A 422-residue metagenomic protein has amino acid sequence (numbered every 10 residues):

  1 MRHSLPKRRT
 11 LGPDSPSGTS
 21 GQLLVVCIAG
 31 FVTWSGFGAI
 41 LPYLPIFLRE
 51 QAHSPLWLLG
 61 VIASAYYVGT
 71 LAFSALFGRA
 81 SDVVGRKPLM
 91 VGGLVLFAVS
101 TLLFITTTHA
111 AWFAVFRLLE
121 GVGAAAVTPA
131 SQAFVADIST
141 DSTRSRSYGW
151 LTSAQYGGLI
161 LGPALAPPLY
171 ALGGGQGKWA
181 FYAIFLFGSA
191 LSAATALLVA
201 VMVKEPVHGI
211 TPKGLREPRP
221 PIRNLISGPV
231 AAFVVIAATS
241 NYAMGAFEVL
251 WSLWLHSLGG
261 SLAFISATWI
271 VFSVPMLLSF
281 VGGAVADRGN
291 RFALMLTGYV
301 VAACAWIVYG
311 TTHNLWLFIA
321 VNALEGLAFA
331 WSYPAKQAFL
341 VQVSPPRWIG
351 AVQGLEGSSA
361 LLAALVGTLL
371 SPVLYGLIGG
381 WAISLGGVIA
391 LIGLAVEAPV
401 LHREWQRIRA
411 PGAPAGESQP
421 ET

Functional and structural regions predicted by a protein language model:
L5-S20, K204-F233, G416-T422: Juxtamembrane intracellular "pre-TM" segments in multi-pass secondary transporters
G18-Y67, P229-S261, I265-T268: Helix-loop boundary and gating motifs at the non-cytosolic
H53, G85, T106-W112, N290 (+1 more regions): Helix-breaking motifs and short loop linkers at transmembrane-helix boundaries and internal kinks in secondary membrane
Y67-A75, L159-I160, S273-F280, A364-L365: Residue-level signature of mid-helix packing/kink "hotspots" within the transmembrane helices of 12-pass Major
F73-G85, L278-N290, Y375: Helix-to-loop junctions at the C-terminal end of transmembrane segments in multipass secondary transporters
P88-L103, A293-V308: Structural signature of the two symmetry-related core transmembrane helices
F116-Q155, F339: Cytoplasmic helix-loop-helix junction between adjacent transmembrane helices in 12-TM secondary transporters
S189-G209, G393-H402: C-terminal membrane-cytosol helix-exit motif in multi-pass small-molecule transporters
